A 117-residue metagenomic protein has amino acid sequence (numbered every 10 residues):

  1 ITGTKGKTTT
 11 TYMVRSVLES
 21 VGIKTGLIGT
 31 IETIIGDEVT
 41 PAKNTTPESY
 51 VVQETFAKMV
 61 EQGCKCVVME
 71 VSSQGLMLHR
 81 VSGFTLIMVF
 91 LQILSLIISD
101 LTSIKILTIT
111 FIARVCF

Functional and structural regions predicted by a protein language model:
I1-F117: Phosphate-binding loop of NTP-binding sites
